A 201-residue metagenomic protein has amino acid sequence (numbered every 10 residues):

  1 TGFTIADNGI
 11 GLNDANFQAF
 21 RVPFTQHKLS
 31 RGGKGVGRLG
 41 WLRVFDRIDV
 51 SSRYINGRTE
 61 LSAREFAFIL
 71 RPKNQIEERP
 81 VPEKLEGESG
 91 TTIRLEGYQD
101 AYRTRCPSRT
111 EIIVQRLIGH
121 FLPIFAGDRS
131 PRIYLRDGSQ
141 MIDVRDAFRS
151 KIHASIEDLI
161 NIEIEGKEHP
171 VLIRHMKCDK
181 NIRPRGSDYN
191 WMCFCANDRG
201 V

Functional and structural regions predicted by a protein language model:
T1-L29, P72-N74: Conserved beta-strand-loop-beta-strand hairpin that lines the nucleotide-binding pocket of ATP/GTP-utilizing enzymes
T4-A6, T92, C193: Ordered hydrophobic segments in well-structured contexts
G9-I10, F24, G97-Q99, K177 (+1 more regions): Short, flexible loop/turn elements at secondary-structure junctions
N13-A15, Y102-T104, V144: Short helix/loop capping segments that flank catalytic or ligand/cofactor-binding pockets
D14-N16, G40-L42, V171: Basic, gly/Ser/Thr/Pro-rich low-complexity segments located predominantly at protein N termini
H27-M141: GHKL-type ATPase core
S130-V201: GHKL/Bergerat-fold ATPase module in large chromosome/replication-associated machines
